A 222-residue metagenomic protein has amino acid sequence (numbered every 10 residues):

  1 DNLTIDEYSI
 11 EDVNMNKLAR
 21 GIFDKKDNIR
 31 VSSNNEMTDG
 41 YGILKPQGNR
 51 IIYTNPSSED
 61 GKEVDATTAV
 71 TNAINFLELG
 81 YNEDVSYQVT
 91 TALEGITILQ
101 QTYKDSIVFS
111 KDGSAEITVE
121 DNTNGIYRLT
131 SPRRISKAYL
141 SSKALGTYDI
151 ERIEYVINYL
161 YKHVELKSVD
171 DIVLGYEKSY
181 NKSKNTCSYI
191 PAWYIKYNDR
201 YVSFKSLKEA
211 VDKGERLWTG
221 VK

Functional and structural regions predicted by a protein language model:
D1-Y87, T91-I96, Q100-V108: Preferential activation on post-signal-peptide N-terminal prodomains/segments of secreted or lumenal proteins
A19, A66-A69, A73, A92 (+5 more regions): A sequence-composition feature that detects small, non-aromatic residues
G21-V31, E116-I117, T147, V211-E215: Generic alpha-helical propensity signal that fires on short helical segments and nearby coil/disordered stretches
N34-P56, I96-Y139, K196-E215: Amphipathic N-proximal alpha-helical interface segments
G61, D65, A69-N72, T118-T123 (+2 more regions): Surface-exposed acidic loop/strand-edge motifs in secreted or periplasmic proteins that form small linear binding
N75-G80, I117-E120, H163: Structured segments of extracytoplasmic/periplasmic soluble domains in secreted or envelope-associated proteins
N124-R128, P132-K222: Extracytoplasmic/luminal low-complexity segments enriched in Pro/Gly and acidic/polar residues that act as flexible
